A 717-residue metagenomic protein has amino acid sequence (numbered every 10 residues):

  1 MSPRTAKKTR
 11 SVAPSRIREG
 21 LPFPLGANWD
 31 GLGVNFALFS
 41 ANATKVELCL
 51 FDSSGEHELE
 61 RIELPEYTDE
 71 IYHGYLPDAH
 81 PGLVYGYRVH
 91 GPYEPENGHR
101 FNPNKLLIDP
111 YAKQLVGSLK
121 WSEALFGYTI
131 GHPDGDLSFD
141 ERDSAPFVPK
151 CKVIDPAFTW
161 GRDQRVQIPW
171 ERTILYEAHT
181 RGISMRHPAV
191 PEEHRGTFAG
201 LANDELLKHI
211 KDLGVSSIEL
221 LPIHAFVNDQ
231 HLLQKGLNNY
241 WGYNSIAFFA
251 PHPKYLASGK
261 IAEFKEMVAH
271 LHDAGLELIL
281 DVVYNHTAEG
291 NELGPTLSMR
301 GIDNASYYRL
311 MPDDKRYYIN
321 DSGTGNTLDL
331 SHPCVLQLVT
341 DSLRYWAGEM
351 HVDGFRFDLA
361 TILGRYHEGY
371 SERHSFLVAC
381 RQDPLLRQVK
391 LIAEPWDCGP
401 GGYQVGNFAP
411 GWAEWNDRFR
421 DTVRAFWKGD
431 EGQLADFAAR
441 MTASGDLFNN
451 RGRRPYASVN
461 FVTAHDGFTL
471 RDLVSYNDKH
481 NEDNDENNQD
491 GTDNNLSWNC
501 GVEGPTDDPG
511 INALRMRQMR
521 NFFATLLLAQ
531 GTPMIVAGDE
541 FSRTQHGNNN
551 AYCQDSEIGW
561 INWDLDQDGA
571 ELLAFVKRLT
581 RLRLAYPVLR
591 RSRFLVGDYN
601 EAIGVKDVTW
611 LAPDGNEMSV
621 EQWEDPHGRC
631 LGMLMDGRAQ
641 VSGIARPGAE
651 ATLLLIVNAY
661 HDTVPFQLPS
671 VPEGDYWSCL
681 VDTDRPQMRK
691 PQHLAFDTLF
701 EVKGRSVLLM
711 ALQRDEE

Functional and structural regions predicted by a protein language model:
M1-Y176, R181, F198, I210 (+5 more regions): Carbohydrate-interacting/catalytic domains
L38, Y87, A178, L220 (+9 more regions): Conserved, mostly hydrophobic/aromatic
S40, E66-T68, D78-H80, G91 (+18 more regions): Short, flexible loop/turn elements at secondary-structure junctions
V89-T159, Q230-N238, N244, A274 (+3 more regions): Core domains of carbohydrate- and sulfate-ester-processing enzymes
E94-G98, S184-R186, F226-Q230, H286-E289 (+5 more regions): Short catalytic/ligand-binding loop motif for oxyanion handling, primarily in non-cytosolic enzymes, centered on
S144, H179-V352, L359-L385, G402 (+1 more regions): Substrate-binding/active-site clefts of carbohydrate-active enzymes
I174-Y176, I218, L278-L280, F355 (+2 more regions): Hydrophobic faces of well-ordered beta-strands that scaffold small-molecule active sites in alpha/beta enzyme cores
H351, Y366, E372-A537, F541-S542 (+7 more regions): Conserved alpha/beta catalytic core and glycan-binding cleft of carbohydrate-active enzymes
